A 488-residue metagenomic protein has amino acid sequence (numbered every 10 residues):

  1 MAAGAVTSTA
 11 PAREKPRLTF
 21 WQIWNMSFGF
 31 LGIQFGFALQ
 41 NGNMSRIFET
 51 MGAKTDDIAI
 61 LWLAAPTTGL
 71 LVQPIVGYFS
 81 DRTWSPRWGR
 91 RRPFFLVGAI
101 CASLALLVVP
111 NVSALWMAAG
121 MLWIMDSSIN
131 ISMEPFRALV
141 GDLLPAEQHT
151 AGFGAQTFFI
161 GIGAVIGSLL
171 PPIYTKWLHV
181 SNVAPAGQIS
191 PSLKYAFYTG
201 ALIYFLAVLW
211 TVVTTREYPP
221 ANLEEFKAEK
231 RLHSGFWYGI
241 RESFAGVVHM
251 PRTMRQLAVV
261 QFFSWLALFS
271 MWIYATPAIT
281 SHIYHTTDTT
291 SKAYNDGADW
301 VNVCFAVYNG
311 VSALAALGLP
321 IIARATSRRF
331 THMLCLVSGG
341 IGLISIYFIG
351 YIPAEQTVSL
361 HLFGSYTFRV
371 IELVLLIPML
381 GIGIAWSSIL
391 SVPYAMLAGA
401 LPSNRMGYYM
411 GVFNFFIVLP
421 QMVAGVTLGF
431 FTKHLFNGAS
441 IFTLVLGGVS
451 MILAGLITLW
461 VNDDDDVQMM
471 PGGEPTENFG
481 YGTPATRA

Functional and structural regions predicted by a protein language model:
M1-W21, S113-G120, I129-S132, F136 (+3 more regions): Intracellular loop-helix junctions on the cytosolic face of multi-pass helical membrane proteins
S8-T68, Q256-V260, S264-D288: Helix-loop boundary and gating motifs at the non-cytosolic
K54-A64, P191-S192, H285-G310, L373-I377: Loop-to-transmembrane helix entry
T55-D56, A146-Q156, A298, L401-F413: Loop-to-transmembrane helix entry/capping segments in MFS-fold secondary transporters and related SLC/MFSD carriers
Q73-W88, L314-R328, T432: Helix-to-loop junctions at the C-terminal end of transmembrane segments in multipass secondary transporters
F95-A114, S338-F368: C-terminal ends and interior cores of transmembrane alpha-helices in multi-pass membrane transporters/permeases
I131-L144, S388-P402: Intracellular juxtamembrane helix-capping segments at the cytosolic ends of symmetry-related transmembrane helices
S403-H434: A late C-terminal transmembrane helix in Major Facilitator Superfamily
